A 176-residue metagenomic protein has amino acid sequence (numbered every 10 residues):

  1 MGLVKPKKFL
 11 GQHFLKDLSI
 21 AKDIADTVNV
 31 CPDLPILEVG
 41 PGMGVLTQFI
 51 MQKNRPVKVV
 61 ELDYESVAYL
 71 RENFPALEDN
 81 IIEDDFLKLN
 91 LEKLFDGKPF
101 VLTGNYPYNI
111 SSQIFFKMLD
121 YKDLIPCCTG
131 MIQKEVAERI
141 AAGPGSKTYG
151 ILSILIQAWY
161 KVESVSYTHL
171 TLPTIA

Functional and structural regions predicted by a protein language model:
M1-L170: Catalytic cores of RNA-modifying enzymes
T171-A176: A short, hydrophobic C-terminal helix/tail in secreted or cell-surface proteins
